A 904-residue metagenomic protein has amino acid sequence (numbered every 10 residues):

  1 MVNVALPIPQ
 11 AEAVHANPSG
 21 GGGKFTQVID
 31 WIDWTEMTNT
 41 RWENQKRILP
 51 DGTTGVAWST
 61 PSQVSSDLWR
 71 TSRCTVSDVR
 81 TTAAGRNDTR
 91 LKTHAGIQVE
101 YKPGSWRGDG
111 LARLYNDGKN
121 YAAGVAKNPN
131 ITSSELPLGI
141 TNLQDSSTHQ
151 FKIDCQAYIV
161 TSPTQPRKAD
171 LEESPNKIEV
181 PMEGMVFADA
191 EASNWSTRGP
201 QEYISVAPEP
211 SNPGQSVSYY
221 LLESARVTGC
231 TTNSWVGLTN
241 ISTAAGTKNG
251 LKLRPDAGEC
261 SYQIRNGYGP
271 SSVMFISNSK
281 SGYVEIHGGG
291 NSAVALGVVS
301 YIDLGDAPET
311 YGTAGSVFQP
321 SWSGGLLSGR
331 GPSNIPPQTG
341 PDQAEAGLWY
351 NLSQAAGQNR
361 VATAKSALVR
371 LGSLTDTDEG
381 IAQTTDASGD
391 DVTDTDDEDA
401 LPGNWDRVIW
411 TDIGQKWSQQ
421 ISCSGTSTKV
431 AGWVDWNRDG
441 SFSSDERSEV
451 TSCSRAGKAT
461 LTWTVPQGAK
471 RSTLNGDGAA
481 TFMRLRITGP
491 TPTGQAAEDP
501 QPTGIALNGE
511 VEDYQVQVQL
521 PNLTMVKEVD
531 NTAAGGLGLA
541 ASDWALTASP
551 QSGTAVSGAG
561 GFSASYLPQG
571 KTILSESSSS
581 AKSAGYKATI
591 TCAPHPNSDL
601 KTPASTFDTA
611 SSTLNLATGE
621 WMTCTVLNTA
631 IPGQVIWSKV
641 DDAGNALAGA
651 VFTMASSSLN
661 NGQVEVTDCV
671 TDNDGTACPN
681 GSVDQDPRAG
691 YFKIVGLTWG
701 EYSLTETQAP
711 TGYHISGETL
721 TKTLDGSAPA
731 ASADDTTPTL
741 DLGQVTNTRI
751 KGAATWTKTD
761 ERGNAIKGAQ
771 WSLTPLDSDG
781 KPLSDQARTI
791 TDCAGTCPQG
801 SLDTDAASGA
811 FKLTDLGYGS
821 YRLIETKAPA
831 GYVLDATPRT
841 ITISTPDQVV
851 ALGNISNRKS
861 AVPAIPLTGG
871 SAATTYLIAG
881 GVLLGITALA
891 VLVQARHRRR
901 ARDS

Functional and structural regions predicted by a protein language model:
V14-S147, S242-A244, K248-N249, S261: N-terminal targeting leaders for non-cytosolic proteins
G21-V56, T60, E191-Y301, Q467-G476 (+1 more regions): Contiguous ligand/interfacial binding patches
E36, A192-T197, G214, G297-L520: A broad "non-catalytic interaction surface" signal
E309, M525-A540, I631, W637-A648 (+4 more regions): Structural motif
Q519-P521, K527, L614-G633, D734-G752 (+1 more regions): Conserved "repeat-terminator" motif of extracellular CCP/Sushi domains
T547-S563, S658-K693, S778-K812: Short, acidic Ser/Thr/Gly-rich low-complexity loop/linker segments typical of extracellular and cell-surface proteins
L567-T609, L697-L724, L816-T840: Surface-exposed interfaces of beta-sheet-rich extracellular modules
G881-S904: C-terminal membrane-anchoring or membrane-association module
